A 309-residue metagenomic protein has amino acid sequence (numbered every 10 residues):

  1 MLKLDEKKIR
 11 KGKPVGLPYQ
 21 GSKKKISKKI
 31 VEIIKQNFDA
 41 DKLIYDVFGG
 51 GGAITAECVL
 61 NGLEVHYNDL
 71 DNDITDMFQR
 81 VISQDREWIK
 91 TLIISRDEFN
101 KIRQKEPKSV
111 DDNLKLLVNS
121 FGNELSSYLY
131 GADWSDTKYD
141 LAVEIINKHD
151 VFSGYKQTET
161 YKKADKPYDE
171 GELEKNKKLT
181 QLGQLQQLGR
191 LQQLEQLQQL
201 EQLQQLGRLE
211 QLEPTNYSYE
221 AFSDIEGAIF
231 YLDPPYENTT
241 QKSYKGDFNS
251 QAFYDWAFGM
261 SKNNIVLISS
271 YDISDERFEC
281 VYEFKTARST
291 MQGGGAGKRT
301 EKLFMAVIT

Functional and structural regions predicted by a protein language model:
M1-Y45, G49, A53-I54, L60: S-adenosyl-L-methionine
D5-E6, E237-N238, S243-T309: Long, positively charged, glycine-interspersed low-complexity recognition regions
I30, I44-C58, Y67-D71, L114-Y128 (+3 more regions): Conserved proline-anchored active-site loop of SAM-dependent methyltransferases that bridges a beta-strand
V31, K35, T55, S250-F258: Short amphipathic alpha-helical segments and helix-helix/interface helices
A40-I44, L63-E64, R208-L212, K262-V266: Short active-site oxyanion
C58-L60, F222-E226, D272-C280: Short loop/helix-cap segments at secondary-structure boundaries that form the rim of catalytic
N61-L209: Class I S-adenosyl-L-methionine-dependent methyltransferase module
L70, Q205-A221, Y244-F248: Adenosine-cofactor binding site in Rossmann-like domains, unifying the SAM/SAH pocket of S-adenosylmethionine-dependent
